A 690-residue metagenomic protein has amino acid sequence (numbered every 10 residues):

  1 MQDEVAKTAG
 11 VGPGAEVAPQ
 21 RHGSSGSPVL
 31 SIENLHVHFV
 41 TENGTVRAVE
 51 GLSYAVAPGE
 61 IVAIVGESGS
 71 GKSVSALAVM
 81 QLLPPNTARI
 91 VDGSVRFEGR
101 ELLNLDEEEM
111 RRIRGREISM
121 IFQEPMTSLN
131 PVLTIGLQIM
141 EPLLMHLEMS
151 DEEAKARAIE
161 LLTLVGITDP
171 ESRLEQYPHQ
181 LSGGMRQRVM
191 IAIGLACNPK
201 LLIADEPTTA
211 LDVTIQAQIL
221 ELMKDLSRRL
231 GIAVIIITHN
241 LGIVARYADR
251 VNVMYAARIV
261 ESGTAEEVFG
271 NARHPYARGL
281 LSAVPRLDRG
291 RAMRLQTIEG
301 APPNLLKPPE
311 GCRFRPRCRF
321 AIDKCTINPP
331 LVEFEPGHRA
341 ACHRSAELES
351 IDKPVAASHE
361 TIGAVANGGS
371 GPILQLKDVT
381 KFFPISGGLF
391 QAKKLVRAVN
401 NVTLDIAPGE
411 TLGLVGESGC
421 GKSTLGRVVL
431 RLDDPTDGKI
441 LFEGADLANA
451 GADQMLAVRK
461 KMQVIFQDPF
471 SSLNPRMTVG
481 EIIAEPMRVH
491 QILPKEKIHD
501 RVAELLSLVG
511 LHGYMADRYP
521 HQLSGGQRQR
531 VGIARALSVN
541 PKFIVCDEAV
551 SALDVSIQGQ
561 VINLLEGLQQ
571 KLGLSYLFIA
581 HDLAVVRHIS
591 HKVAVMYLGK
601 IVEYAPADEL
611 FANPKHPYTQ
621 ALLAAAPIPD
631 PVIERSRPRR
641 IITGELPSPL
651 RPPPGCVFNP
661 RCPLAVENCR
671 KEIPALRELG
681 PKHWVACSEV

Functional and structural regions predicted by a protein language model:
G26-P28, E42, A265-I373, S386 (+2 more regions): Charged, flexible cofactor/metal-binding loops and thiol motifs
Q81, R111, I203-P207, L211-M293 (+2 more regions): P-loop NTP-binding/switch modules centered on Walker-like glycine-rich loops
A88-I90, L102-S119, L137, M145 (+8 more regions): ABC ATPase NBD coupling module
I90-E101, G438-D446: Conserved ABC transporter NBD signature motif
E101, E153-S172, D446, K497-Y514 (+1 more regions): Conserved ABC ATPase "signature" region
Q176-L181, M185, Y519-L523, Q527: Conserved ABC ATPase signature
N198, N540: Conserved catalytic motifs of ABC-family nucleotide-binding domains
